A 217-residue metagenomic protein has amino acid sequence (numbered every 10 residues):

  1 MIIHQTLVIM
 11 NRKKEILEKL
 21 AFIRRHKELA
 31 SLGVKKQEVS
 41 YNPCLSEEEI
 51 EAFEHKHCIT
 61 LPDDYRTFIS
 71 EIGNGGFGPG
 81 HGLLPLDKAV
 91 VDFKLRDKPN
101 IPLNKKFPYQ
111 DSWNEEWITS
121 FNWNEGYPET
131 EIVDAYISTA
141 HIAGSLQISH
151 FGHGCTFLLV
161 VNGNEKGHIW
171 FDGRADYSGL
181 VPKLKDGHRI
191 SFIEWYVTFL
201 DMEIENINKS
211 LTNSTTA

Functional and structural regions predicted by a protein language model:
M1-I2, T6: Short, positively charged and aromatic/hydrophobic N-terminal segments
L7-A140, G144-Q147, L211-T215: A surface-exposed partner-binding patch
L61-D64, Q147-H150, F157-V160, W170: A structural signal for short, well-ordered beta-strand segments and their strand-loop junctions that often border
I72, L86, S149-F151, V160-N162 (+1 more regions): Structured loops at beta-to-helix junctions and adjacent beta-edge loops in soluble globular domains
A140-G144, F151-C155, N164-E165: Short, well-ordered loop/turn elements at secondary-structure boundaries
T156-I190: Segments surrounding the PLD/"HKD" phosphodiesterase catalytic module and close analogs
G179-A217: Long, compositionally biased interface segments
